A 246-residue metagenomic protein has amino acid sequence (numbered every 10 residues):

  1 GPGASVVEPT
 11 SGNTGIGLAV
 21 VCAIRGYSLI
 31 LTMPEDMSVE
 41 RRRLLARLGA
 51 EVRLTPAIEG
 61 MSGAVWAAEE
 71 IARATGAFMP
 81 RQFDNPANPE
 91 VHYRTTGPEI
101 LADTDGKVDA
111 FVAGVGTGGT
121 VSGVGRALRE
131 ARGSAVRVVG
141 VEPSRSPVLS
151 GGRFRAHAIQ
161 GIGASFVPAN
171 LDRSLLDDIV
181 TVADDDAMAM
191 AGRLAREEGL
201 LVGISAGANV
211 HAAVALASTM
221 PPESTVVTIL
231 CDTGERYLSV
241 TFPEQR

Functional and structural regions predicted by a protein language model:
G1-P34, K107-T120, L200-L201, S205-A208 (+1 more regions): A short, small-residue-rich loop immediately preceding and capping a beta-strand
A4, V136, E223-T225: Nucleotide donor/acceptor-binding cores
G15-S28, R47, G123-R132, H211-P221: Alpha-helix C-terminal capping segments
I24, E70, G97, R126-A131 (+4 more regions): Short, solvent-exposed amphipathic alpha-helical segments in soluble enzyme and RNA/protein-processing domains
I30-A110, G114, V141-A195: Small/polar-residue-rich loop-to-helix segments that shape phosphate-bearing ligand pockets
I71, F78-D84, V202, V210-T225: Structural signature of the thiamine diphosphate
N88-E90, G119-S122: Conserved PLP phosphate-binding loop immediately N-terminal to the Schiff-base lysine helix in PLP-dependent enzymes
S165, V214-R246: Phosphate-binding loop/pocket of nucleotide- and phosphate-handling active sites
